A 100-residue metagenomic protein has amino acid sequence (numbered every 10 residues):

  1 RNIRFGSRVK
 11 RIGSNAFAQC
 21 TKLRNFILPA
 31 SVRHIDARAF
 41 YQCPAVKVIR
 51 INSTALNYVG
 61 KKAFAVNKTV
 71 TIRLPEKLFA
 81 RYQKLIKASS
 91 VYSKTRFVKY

Functional and structural regions predicted by a protein language model:
R1-R11, T21-H34, C43-Y58, K68-R81 (+1 more regions): Structural signature of tandem-repeat unit edges
G13-A16, D36-A39, G60-A63: Consensus positions within tandem repeat domains that build extended binding/scaffold surfaces
Y41, K62-V66, K84-S90: A structural signal for leucine-rich repeat
